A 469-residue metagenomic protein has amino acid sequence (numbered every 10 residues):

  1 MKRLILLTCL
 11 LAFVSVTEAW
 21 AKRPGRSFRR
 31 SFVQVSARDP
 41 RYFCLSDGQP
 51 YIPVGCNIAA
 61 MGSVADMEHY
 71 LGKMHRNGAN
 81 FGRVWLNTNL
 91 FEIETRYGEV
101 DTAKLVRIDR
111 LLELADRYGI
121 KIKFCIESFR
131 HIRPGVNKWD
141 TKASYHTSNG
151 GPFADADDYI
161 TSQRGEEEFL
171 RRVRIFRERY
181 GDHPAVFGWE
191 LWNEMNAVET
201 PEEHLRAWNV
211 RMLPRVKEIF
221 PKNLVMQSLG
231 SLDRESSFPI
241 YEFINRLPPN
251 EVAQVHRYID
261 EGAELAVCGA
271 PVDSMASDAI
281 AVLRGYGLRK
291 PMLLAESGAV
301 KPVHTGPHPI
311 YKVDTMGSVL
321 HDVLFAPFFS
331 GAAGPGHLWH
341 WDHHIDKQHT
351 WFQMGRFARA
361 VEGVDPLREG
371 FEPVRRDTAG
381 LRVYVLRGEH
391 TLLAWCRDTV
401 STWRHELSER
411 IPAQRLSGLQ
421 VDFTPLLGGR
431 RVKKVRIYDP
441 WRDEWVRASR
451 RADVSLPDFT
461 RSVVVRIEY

Functional and structural regions predicted by a protein language model:
M1-L4, Y180: Positively charged n-region of N-terminal signal peptides that target proteins for export
L4-F13: Sec-dependent N-terminal signal peptides
F13-A19: C-terminal segment of classical bacterial N-terminal signal peptides
K22-R23, Q49, R289-L293, A299-P302 (+2 more regions): Aromatic- and carboxylate-lined catalytic core of secreted/periplasmic carbohydrate-active enzymes
G25-E264, G269: Active-site mouth of glycoside hydrolases
R171, E178, M195-Q353, A358-V361 (+1 more regions): Extracellular glycoside hydrolase catalytic/binding regions
V454-L456: Solvent-exposed segments in extracellular or luminal domains encompassing
